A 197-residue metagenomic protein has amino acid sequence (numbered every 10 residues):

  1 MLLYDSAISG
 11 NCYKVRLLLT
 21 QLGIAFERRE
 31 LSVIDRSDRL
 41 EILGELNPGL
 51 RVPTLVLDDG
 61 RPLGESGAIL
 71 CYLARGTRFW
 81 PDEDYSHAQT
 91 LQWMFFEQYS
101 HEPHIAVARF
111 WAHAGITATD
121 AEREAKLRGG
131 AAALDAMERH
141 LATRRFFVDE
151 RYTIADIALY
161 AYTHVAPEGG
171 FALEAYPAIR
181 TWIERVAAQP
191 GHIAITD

Functional and structural regions predicted by a protein language model:
M1-R128: GST-like domain detector, emphasizing the conserved glutathione-binding G-site in the N-terminal thioredoxin-like
D82, S86, E97-G191, I195: GST-like fold's C-terminal all-alpha helical module
